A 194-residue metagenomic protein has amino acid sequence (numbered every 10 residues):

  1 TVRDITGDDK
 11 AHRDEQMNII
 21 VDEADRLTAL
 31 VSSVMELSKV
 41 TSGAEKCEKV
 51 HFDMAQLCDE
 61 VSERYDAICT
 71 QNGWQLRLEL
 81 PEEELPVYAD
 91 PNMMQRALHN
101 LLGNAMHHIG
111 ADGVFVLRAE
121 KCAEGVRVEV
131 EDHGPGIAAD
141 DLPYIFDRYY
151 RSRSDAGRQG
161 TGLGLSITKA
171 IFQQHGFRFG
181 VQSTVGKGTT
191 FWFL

Functional and structural regions predicted by a protein language model:
D8, S42-C47, P86-A89: Conserved micro-motifs of the catalytic ATP-binding
D22-L27: Short alpha-helical segment of the dimerization/phosphotransfer core of two-component systems
E48-E63: A conserved beta-strand-to-alpha-helix junction within the catalytic ATP-binding
I68-L78: Short conserved segments within the C-terminal catalytic ATPase subdomain
A105-M106: Short helix-loop "hinge" at the ATP-lid/N-box region of the Bergerat-fold HATPase_c
I137-Y149: Short conserved segment of the HATPase_c
